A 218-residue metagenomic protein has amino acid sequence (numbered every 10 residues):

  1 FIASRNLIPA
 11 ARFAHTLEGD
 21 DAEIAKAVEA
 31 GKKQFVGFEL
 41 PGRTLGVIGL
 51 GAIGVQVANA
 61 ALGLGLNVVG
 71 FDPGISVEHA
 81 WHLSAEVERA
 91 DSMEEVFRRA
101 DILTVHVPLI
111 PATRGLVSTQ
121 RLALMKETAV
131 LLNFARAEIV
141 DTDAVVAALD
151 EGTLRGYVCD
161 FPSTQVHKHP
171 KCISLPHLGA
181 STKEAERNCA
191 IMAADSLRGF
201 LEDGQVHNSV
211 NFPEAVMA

Functional and structural regions predicted by a protein language model:
F1-T44, E202-S209: Phosphate-binding beta-alpha-beta segment of Rossmann-like dinucleotide-binding domains, i.e., the NAD(P)
Q34-P41, L62, A123-L124, V166: Short, flexible hinge/linker loops that cap or flank conserved catalytic cores
R43, L50-G51: Glycine-rich Rossmann-fold phosphate-binding loop(s) that bind the pyrophosphate of adenine dinucleotide cofactors
G54-V55: N-terminal Rossmann-fold NAD(P) dinucleotide-binding loop
A58, L62, L149-D150: Gly/Ala-rich phosphate-binding loop of Rossmann-like dinucleotide-binding domains, activating on the conserved
G63-N67: Residues at the starts of beta-strands that form the adenosine-phosphate
V69, P73-V166, S181: Rossmann-like adenosine-cofactor binding region
H169, L178-A218: NAD(P)-dependent dehydrogenase/reductase Rossmann-like domain
